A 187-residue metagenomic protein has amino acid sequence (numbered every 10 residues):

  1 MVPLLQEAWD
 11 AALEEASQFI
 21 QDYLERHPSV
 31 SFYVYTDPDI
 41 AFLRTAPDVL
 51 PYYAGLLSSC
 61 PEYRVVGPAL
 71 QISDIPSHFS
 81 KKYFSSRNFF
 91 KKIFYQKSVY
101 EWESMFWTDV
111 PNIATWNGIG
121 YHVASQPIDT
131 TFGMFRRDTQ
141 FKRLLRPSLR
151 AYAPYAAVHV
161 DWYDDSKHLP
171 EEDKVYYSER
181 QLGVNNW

Functional and structural regions predicted by a protein language model:
L5-H27, F32, A41-R150: Conserved catalytic core of nucleotide-sugar-dependent glycosyltransferases
V123-A124, T130-W187: A glycosyltransferase accessory/donor-loop signature
